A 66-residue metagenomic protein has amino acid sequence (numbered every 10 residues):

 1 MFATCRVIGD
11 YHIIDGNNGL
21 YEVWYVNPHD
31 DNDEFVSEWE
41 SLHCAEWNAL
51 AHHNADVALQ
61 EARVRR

Functional and structural regions predicted by a protein language model:
M1-V26, E46, A51, A55-D56 (+1 more regions): Short N-terminal "domain-start" leader segments that mark the transition from disordered tails or signal peptides into
